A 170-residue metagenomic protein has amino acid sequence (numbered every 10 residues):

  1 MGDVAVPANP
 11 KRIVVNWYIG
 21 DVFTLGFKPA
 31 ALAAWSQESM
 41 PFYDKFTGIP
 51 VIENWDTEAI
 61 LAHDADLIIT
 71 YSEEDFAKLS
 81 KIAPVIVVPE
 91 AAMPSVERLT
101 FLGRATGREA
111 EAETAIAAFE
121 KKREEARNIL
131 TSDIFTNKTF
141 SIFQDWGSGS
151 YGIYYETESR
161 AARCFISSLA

Functional and structural regions predicted by a protein language model:
M1-V14, E111-F143: Bacterial Sec-exported substrate-binding components of ABC uptake systems
R12-H63: A short, structured surface patch at a secondary-structure boundary
N16-W17, A31-L32, T70-Y71, V87-E90 (+2 more regions): Short beta-strand->loop
Y18-D21, D56, D75, S95-R98 (+6 more regions): Stable alpha-helical elements in mature extracytoplasmic
I19-D21, S36-Q37, E74-F76, A92-S95 (+1 more regions): Solvent-exposed loop/turn segments at secondary-structure junctions within structured extracellular/periplasmic domains
Q37-S39, G152-A170: Alpha-helical, coiled-coil/dimerization segments enriched in small aliphatic residues
T57-T70, P84: Proline-aspartate-enriched helix->loop->beta-strand connector
A77-E113, E120: Charged, glycine-enriched surface loops/patches that mediate electrostatic binding to polyanionic ligands
